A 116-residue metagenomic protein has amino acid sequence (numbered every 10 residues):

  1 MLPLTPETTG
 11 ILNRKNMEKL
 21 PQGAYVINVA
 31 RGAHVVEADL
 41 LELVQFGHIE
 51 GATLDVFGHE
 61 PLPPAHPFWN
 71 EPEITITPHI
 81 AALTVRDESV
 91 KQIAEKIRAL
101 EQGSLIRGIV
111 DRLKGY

Functional and structural regions predicted by a protein language model:
M1-P67: Rossmann-like adenosine-cofactor binding region
G58-Y116: C-terminal helix-to-coil terminal segments
